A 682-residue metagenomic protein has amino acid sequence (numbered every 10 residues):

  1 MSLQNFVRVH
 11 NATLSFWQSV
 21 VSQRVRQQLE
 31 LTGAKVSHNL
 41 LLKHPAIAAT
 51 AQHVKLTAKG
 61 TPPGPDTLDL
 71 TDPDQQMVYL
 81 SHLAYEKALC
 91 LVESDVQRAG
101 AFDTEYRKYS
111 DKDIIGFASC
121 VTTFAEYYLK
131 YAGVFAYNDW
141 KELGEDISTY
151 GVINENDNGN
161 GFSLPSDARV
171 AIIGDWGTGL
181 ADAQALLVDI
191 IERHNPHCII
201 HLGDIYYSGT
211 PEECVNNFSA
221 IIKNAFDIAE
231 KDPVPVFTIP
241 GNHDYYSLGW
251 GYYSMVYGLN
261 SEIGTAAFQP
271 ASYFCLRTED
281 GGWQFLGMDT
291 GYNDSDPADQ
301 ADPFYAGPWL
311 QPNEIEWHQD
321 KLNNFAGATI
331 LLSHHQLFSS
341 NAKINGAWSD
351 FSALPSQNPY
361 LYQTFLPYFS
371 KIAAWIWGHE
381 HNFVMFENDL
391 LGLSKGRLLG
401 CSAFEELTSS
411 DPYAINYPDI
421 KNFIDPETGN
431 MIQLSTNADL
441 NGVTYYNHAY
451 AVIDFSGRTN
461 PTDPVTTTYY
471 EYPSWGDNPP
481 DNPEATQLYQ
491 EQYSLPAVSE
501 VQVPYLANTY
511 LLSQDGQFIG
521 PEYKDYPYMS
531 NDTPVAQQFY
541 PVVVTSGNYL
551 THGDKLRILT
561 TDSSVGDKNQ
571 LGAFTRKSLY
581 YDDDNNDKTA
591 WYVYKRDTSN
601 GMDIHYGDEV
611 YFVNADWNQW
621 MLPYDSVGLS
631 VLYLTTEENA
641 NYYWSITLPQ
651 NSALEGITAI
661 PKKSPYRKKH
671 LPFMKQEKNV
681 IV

Functional and structural regions predicted by a protein language model:
M1-C198, K223-T238, T444-N447, V452-V503 (+5 more regions): Acidic, histidine-bearing metal-coordination/catalytic regions of metal-dependent phosphoesterases
S119, E126-G159, E212-F325, T329 (+3 more regions): Extended active-site neighborhood of metal-dependent phosphoesterases/phosphodiesterases
V170, H197-C198, A328-I330, A374: Short, Asp-centered acidic motifs that coordinate Mg2+ and/or phosphate in catalytic or ligand-binding sites
D175, G203-D204, G241-N242, M288 (+2 more regions): Active-site glycine-centered loops adjacent to acidic/histidine catalytic or metal-binding residues that shape
A183-L187, E212-C214, W250-Y252, D299 (+6 more regions): Short coil/turn segments at secondary-structure boundaries
N388, D454-N460, R596, Y624-S626: Short beta-strand micro-motifs enriched in acidic
E500-V682: Lectin-like carbohydrate-binding module/patch detector with strong preference for beta-trefoil
